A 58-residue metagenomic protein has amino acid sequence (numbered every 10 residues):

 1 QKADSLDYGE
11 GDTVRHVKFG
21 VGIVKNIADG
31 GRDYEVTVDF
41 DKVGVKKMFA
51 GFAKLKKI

Functional and structural regions predicted by a protein language model:
Q1-T13: Mixed-charge, Lys/Arg-rich low-complexity intrinsically disordered regions
Y8, K25, E35: Functionally constrained cores in energy, signaling, and assembly domains
G11-H16, V38: A short beta-strand micro-motif
V14, G22-V24: Conserved hydrophobic positions within beta-strands
A28-R32: Short, conserved beta-turn/loop elements at beta-strand boundaries and strand-helix junctions
E35-K54: A short macromolecule-binding patch
